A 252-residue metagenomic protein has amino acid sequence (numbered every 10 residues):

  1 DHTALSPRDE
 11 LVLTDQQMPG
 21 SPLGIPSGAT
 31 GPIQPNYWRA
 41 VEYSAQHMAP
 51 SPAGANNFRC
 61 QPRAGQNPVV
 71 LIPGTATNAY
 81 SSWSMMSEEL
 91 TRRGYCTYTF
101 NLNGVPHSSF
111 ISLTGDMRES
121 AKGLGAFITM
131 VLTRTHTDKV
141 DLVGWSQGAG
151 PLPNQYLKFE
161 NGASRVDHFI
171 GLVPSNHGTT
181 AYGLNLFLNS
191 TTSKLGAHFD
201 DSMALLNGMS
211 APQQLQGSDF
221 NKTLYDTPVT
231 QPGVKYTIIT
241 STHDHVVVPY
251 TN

Functional and structural regions predicted by a protein language model:
D1-E89: Flexible, membrane-associating and regulatory peripheral segments of lipid-active enzymes
Q61-G65, L90-R92, R134-T135, V143 (+2 more regions): Extracellular/periplasmic catalytic domains that process cell-envelope and extracellular macromolecules
P73, S120-L224: Serine-dependent carboxylesterase/thioesterase catalytic core of lipase-like alpha/beta-hydrolase/SGNH enzymes
A76, G104-P106, N176: Alpha/beta-hydrolase active-site loop signature
E88-S108: Conserved alpha/beta-hydrolase
H107-G123: Catalytic nucleophile-loop/oxyanion-hole region of alpha/beta-hydrolase and closely related hydrolase-like folds
V229-N252: C-terminal catalytic-base region of ester-bond hydrolases, centering on the histidine of the charge-relay
